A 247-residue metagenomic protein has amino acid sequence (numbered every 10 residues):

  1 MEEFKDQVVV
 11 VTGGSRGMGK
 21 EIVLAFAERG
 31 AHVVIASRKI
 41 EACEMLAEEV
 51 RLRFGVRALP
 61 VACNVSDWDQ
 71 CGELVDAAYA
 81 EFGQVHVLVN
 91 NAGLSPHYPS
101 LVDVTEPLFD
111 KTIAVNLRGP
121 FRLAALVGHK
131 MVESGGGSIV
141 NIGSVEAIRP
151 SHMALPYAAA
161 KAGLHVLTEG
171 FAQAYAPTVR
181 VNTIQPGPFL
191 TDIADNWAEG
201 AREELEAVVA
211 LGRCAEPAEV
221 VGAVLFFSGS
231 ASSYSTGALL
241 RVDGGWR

Functional and structural regions predicted by a protein language model:
V8, S15-G17: Conserved glycine-rich cofactor-binding loop
I40, A62-L74, E106, A218: The beta1-alpha1 cofactor-binding region of Rossmann-like NAD(H)/NADP(H)-dependent oxidoreductases
S95-Y98, R149, L225, T236-R247: Short C-terminal tail/terminal secondary-structure segment of NAD(P)H-dependent dehydrogenase/reductase domains
P99-L101, T105-I113, I139, A194 (+1 more regions): Substrate-binding pocket helix/loop in short-chain dehydrogenase/reductase
A124, A160, T168: Active-site helix of classical SDR
H129, A172-P177, S233: Alpha-helical segment proximal to the catalytic Tyr-Lys
S144: Residue(s) in the substrate-gating loop at a strand-loop-helix junction that position the organic substrate next
